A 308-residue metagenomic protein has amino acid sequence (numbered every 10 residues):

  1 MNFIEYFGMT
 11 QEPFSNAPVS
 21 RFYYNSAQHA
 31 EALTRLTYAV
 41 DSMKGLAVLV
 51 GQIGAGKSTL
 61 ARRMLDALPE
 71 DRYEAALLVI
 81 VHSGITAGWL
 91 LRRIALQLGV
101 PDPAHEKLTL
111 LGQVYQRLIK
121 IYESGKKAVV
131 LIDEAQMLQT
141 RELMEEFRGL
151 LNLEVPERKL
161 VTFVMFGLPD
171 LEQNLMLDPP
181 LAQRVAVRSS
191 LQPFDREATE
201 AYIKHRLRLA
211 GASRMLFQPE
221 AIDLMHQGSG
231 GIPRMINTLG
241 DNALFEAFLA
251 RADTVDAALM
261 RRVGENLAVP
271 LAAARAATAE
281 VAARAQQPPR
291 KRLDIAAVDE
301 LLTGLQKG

Functional and structural regions predicted by a protein language model:
F3-I4, T10-F14, V19, V255-G308: Trafficking entry modules
E12-F14, R72-Y73, I85-A104: Conserved NTP-binding/hydrolysis module of P-loop NTPases
S42-R63: Walker A/P-loop nucleotide-binding motif
L65-L68, P169-A186: Short regulatory helix/loop adjacent to the ATP-binding pocket of P-loop NTPases
L78-H82, L175, A186-T199: Conserved AAA+ ATPase "SRH/arginine-finger" region at the nucleotide-binding site
T86-L90, P101-I132, Q136-E146, V155-R158 (+4 more regions): Mid-core helix/loop region of P-loop NTP-binding domains shared across ATPases and GTPases
Q192-Q218: Conserved small helical "lid"/interfacial subdomain of P-loop NTPases
S229-N242, D253-D256: The conserved phosphate-sensing helix
